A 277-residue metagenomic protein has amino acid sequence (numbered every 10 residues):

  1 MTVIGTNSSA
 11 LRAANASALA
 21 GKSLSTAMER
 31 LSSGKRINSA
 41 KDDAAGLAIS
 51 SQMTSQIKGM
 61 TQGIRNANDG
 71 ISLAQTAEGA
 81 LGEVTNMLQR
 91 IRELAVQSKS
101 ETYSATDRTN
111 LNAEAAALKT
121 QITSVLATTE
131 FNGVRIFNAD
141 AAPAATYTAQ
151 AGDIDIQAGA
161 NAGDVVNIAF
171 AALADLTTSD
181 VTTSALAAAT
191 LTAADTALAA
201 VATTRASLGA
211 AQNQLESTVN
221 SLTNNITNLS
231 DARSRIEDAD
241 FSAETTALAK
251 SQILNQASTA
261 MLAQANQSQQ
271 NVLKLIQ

Functional and structural regions predicted by a protein language model:
M1-Q277: Primary detection of the long, small/polar-rich alpha-helical "axial" segments characteristic of bacterial flagellar
